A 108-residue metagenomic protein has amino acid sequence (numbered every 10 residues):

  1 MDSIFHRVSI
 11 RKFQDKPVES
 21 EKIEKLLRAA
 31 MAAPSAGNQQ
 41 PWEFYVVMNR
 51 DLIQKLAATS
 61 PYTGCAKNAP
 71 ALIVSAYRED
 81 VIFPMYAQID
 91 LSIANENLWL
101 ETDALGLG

Functional and structural regions predicted by a protein language model:
M1-G108: Acidic, surface-exposed loops and disordered segments
